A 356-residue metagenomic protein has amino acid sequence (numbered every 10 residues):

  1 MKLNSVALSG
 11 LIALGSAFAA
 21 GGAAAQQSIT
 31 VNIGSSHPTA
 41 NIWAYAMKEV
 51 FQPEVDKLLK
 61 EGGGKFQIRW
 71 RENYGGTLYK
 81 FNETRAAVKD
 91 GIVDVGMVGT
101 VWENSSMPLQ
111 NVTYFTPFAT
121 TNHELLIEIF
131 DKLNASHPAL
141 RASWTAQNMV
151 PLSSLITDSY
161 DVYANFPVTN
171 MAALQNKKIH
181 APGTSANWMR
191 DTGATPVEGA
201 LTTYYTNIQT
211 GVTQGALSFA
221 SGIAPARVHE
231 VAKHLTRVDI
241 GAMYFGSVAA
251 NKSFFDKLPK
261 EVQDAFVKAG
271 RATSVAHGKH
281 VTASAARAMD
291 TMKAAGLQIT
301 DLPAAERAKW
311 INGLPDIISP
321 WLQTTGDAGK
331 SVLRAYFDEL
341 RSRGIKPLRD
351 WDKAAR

Functional and structural regions predicted by a protein language model:
M1-G10: Bacterial N-terminal signal peptides that target proteins for export
L14, A19-G22: N-terminal signal peptide c-region/cleavage motif recognized by signal peptidases
Q26-L125, L140-R356: N-terminal secretory/targeting leader peptides
I127-A139: Signature of the catalytic double-stranded beta-helix
